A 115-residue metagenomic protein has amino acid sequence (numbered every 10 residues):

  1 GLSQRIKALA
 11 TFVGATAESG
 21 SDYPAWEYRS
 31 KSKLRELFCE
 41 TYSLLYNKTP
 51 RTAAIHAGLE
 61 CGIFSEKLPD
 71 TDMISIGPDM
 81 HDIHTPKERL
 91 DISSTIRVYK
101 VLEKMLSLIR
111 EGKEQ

Functional and structural regions predicted by a protein language model:
G1-A10: Short amphipathic alpha-helices in soluble, non-transmembrane regions that often serve as interface/regulatory elements
A10, Y42-S43: A generic structural signal for well-ordered alpha-helical segments
F12-G20, K48-A53, E111-Q115: Flexible, glycine/charged-enriched surface loops at secondary-structure junctions
A15-R35, G62: A short beta-alpha structural unit
K48-M105: Zn-dependent metallopeptidase/amidohydrolase metal-coordination segment
